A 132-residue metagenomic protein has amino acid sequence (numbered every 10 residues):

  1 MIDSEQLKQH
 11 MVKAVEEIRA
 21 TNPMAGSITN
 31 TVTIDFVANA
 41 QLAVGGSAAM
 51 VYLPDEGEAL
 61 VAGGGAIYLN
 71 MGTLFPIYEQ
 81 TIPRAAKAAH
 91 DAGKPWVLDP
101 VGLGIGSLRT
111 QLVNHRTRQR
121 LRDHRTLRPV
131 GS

Functional and structural regions predicted by a protein language model:
M1-M50: Glycine-rich phosphate/adenosyl-contacting loop at the front of the ribokinase-like
Y52-G57: Short acidic loop-to-helix transition motifs that present clustered carboxylates
E58-S132: Glycine-rich phosphate/dinucleotide-binding loop and adjoining beta-alpha-beta core of small-molecule
